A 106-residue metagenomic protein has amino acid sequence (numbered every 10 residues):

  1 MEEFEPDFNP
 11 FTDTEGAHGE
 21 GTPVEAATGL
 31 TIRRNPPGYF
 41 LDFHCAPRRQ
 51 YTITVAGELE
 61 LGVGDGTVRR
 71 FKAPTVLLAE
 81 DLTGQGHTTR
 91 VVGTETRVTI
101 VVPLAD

Functional and structural regions predicted by a protein language model:
M1-E5: Predominantly extracellular/luminal regions of secreted and cell-surface proteins, especially disulfide-bonded
D7-F11, G16-H18, T28-A46, D81-G84 (+1 more regions): Conserved short histidine dyad/triad with adjacent acidic residue
E20-P37, V91-T94, I100-V101: Short, solvent-exposed cationic patches
E20-V24, F40-A46, G62-V63, R69-R70 (+1 more regions): Short histidine-centered beta-strand/loop micro-motifs that create catalytic or ligand/metal-coordination sites
A26-T31, Y39, Q50, V55-G57 (+2 more regions): A generic structural signal for short beta-strands and their flanking turns/coil linkers
R34-P36, H44-L61, P103: Short, conserved beta-strand element in jelly-roll/cupin
G64-L82: Short acidic-glycine-tyrosine-enriched beta hairpin
L78-L82, V92-D106: A short hydrophobic beta-strand segment most commonly corresponding to one strand of the jelly-roll/cupin
